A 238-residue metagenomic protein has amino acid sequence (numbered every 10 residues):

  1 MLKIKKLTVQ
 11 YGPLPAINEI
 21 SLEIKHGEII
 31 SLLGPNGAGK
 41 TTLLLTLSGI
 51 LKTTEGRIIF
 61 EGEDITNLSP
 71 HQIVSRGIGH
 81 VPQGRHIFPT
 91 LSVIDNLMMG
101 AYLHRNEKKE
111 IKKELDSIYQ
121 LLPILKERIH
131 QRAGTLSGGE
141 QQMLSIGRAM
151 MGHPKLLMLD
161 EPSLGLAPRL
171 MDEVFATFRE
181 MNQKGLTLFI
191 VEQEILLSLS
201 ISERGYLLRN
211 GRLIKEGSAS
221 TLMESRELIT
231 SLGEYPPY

Functional and structural regions predicted by a protein language model:
G12, I30, V93-I111, L121-P123 (+2 more regions): ABC-type ATPase nucleotide-binding domains, specifically the catalytic core motifs of the NBD
L33-P35: The feature captures the beta-strand-to-loop junction immediately N-terminal to the Walker
S48: Helix-to-loop junction immediately C-terminal to a conserved catalytic motif
G56-E63, R76, E110-L115: Conserved ABC transporter NBD signature motif
Q120, R204-E216, S220-Y238: C-terminal boundary and immediately downstream tail of ABC-type ATPase nucleotide-binding domains
R132-L136: Conserved ABC ATPase signature
A149-M150: ABC ATPase C-loop
